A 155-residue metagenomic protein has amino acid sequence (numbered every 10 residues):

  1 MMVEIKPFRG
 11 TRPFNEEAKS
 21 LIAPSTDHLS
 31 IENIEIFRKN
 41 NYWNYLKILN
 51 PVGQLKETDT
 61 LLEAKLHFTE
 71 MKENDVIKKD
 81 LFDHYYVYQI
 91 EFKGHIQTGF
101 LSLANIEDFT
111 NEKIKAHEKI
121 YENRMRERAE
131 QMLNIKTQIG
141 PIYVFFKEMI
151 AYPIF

Functional and structural regions predicted by a protein language model:
M1-F155: A cross-family signal for N-terminal binding/gating loops and helix N-caps that shape access to the active site
